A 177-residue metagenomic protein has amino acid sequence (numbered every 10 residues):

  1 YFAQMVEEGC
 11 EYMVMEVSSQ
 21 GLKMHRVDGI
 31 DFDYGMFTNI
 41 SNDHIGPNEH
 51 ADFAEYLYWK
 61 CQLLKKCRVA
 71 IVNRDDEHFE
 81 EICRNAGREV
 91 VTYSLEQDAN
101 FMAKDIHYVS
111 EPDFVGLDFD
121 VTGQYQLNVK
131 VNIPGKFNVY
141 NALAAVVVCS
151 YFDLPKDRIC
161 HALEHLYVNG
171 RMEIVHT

Functional and structural regions predicted by a protein language model:
Y1-G9: Active-site phosphate/ATP/adenylate-binding loop shared across adenylate-forming ligases
F2, E16, T38: Walker A/P-loop phosphate-binding motif and the immediately C-terminal alpha-helix
E7-E8, F37-T177: Acidic, Mg2+-coordinating active-site environments of NTP-dependent enzymes
C10-L22: Switch II (G3) loop of P-loop NTPases
M13-M15, G35, A70: Hydrophobic positions in the central parallel beta-sheet of the AAA+
G21-M24, F79-E80: Short, well-ordered alpha-helical microsegments
V27-I40: Inter-motif core of Ras-like GTPase G domains
